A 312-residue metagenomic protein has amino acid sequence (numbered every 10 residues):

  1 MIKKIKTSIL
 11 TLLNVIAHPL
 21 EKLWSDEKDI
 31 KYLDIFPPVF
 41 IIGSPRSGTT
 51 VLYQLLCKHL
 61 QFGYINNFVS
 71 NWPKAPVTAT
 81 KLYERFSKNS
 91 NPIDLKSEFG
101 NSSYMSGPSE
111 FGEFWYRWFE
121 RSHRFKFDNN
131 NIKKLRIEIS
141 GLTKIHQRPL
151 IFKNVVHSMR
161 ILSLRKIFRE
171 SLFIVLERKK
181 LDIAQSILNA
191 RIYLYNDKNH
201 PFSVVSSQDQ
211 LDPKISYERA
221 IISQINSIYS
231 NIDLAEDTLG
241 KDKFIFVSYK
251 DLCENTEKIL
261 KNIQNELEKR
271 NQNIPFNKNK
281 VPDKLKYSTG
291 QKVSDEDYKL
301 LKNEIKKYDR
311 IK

Functional and structural regions predicted by a protein language model:
M1-Y32, L188-K312: PAPS-dependent sulfotransferases, especially Golgi type II membrane carbohydrate sulfotransferases
F36-P38: Pre-Walker A (Motif I) flank of P-loop NTPase domains
I42-G43, K153: The Walker A (P-loop) glycine that initiates the GxxxxGKT/S ATP-binding motif of P-loop NTPases
S47: ATP-binding Walker
T50-G63: A conserved segment at the C-terminal end of the G1
F68-I151: PAPS-dependent sulfation machinery
P149-K153, F246-S248: Short catalytic-loop micro-motif centered on adjacent basic/acidic residues
K153-V155, L164-N189: Conserved phosphate-donor/acceptor-positioning beta-strand/loop module used by diverse small-molecule
